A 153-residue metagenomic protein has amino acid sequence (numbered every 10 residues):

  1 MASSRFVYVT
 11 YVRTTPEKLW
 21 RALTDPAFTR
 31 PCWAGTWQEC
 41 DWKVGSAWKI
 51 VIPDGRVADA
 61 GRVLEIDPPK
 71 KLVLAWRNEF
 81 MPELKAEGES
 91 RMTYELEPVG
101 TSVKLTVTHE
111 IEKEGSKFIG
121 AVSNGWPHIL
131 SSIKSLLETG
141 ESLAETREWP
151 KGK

Functional and structural regions predicted by a protein language model:
A2, P53-V57, L84-G88: A generic structural micro-feature
S3-V9, A47, A58, K71 (+2 more regions): Intrinsic-disorder/low-complexity, polar/charged segments enriched in Ser/Thr/Lys/Arg/Asp/Glu/Gln
V7-Y8, T14, K18, A27-A60 (+1 more regions): Short beta-edge strand/loop motif at the mouth of beta-sheet-based domains
T10, A60-E65, S90-E97: Hydrophobic/aromatic beta-strand elements that line small-molecule binding cavities or substrate pockets in beta-rich
P16-E17, L64-K71, E95-K104: A short, structured loop/turn motif at beta-sheet edges
L19-W20, T29, W48, V63 (+4 more regions): Hydrophobic pocket/interface hotspot
D54-V57, E65-L72, N78-F80: Short, charged/polar surface micro-motifs in flexible loops or helix N-caps
M81-P127, I133-S135, A144-T146: Beta-strand/loop substructures that line and gate deep hydrophobic ligand-binding cavities in soluble
